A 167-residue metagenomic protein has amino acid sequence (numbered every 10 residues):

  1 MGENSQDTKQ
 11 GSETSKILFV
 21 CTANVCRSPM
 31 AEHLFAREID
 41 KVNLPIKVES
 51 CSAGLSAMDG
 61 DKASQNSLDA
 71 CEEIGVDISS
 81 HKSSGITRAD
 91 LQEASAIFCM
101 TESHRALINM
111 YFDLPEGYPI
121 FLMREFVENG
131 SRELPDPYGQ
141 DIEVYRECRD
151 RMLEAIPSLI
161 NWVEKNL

Functional and structural regions predicted by a protein language model:
G2-E93, N161-L167: Conserved active-site segments centered on acidic
G2-N4, A96, E102-L167: Phosphate-binding/catalytic loops
C21, C71, F98-C99, M152: Hydrophobic structural packing positions in well-ordered secondary structure
S28, T101-E102: Helix N-cap/beta->alpha junction signal
